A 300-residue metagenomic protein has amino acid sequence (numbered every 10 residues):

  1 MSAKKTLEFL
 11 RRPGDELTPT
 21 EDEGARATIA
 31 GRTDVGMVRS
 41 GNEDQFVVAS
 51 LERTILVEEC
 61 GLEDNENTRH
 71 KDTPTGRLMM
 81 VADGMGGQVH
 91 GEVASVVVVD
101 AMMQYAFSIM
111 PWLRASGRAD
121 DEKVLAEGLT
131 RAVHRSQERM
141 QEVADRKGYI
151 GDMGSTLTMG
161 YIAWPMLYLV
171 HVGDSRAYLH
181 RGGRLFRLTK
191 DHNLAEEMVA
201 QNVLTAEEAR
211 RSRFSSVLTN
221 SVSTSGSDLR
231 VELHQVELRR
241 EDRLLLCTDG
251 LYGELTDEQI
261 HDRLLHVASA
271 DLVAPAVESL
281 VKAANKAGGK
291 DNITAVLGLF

Functional and structural regions predicted by a protein language model:
M1-F300: PP2C/PPM-type serine/threonine phosphatase catalytic domain
